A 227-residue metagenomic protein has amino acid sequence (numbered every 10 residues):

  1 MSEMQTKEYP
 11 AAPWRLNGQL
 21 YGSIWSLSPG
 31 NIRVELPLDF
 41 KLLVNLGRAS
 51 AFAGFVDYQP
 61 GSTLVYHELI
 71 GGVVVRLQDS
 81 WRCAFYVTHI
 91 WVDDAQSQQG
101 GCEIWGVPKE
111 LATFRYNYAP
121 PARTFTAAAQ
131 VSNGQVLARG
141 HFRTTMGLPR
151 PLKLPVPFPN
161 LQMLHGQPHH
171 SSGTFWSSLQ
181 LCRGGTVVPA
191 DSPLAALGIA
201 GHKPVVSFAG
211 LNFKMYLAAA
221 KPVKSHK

Functional and structural regions predicted by a protein language model:
M1-E68, Q78, G201-P204, A218-A220 (+1 more regions): N-terminal domain-onset segments
S2-M4, Q99-K227: Interaction-surface and assembly-scaffold signal
Y21-L27, G71-V73, Q180-V187: Short beta-strand element of the conserved SAM-dependent methyltransferase core
E35-F40, S50-F55, Q78-W81, H89-A95 (+2 more regions): Generic detector of short, locally flexible boundary/turn motifs and exposed helical patches
G54-N133: Aromatic- and glycine-enriched beta-alpha-beta binding-site module
